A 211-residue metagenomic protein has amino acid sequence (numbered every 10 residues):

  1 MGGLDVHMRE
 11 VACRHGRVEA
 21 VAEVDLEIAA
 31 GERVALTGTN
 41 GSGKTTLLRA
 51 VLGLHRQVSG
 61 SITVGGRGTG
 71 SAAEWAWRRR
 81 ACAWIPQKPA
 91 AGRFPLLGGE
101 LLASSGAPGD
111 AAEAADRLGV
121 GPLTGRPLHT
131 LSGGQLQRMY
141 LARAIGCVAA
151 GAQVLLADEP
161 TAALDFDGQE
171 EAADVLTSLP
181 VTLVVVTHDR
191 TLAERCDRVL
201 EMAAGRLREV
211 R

Functional and structural regions predicted by a protein language model:
V6, V21-E23: Conserved structural motif at the start of ABC-family nucleotide-binding domains
T37-T39: The feature captures the beta-strand-to-loop junction immediately N-terminal to the Walker
L52: Helix-to-loop junction immediately C-terminal to a conserved catalytic motif
G68-A83: ABC ATPase NBD coupling module
K88, F94-D110: Q-loop/switch helix immediately C-terminal to the Walker
G109-L123, I145: Conserved ABC ATPase "signature" region
P127-Q135: Conserved ABC ATPase signature
Q153-E159: Catalytic Walker B motif of ABC-type/P-loop ATPase nucleotide-binding domains
